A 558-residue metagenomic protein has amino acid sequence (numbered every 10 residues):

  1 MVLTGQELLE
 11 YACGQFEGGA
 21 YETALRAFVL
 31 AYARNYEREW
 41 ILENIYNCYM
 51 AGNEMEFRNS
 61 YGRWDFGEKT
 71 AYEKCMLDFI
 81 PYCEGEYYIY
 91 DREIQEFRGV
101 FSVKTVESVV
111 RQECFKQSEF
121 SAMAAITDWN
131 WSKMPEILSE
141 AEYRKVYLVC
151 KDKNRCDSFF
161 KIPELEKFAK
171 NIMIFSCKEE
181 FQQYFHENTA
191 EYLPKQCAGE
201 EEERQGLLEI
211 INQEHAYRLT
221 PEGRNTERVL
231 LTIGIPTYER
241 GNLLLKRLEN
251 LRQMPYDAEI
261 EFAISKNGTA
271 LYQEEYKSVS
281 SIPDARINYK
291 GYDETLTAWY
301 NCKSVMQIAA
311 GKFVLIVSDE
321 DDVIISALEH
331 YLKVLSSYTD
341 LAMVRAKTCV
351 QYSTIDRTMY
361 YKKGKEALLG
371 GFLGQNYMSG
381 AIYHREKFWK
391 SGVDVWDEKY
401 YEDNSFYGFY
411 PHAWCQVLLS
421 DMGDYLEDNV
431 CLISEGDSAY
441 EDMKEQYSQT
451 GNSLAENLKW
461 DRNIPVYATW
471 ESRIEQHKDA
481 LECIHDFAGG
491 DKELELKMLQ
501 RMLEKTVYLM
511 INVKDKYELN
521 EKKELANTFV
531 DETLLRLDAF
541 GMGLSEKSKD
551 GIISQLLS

Functional and structural regions predicted by a protein language model:
V2-E7, Y11-G14, A20-E37, Y46 (+2 more regions): C-terminal subregions of glycosyltransferases and related glycan-biosynthesis enzymes
R240-M254: Short, well-formed alpha-helical segments that are part of the catalytic scaffolds of diverse glycosyltransferases
N250-G291: Acidic donor-binding segment of Leloir-type glycosyltransferases
Y292-A309: Glycine-rich, basic loop-to-helix element that forms the pyrophosphate-binding segment of sugar-nucleotide handling
V314: Short aromatic/hydrophobic "clamp" motif used to bind/position activated sugar donors
S318-D322: The conserved acidic donor/metal-binding loop of glycosyltransferases
S326-M359: Conserved donor NDP-sugar-binding/catalytic core segment of glycosyltransferases
K365-I464: Conserved nucleotide-sugar donor-binding catalytic segment
